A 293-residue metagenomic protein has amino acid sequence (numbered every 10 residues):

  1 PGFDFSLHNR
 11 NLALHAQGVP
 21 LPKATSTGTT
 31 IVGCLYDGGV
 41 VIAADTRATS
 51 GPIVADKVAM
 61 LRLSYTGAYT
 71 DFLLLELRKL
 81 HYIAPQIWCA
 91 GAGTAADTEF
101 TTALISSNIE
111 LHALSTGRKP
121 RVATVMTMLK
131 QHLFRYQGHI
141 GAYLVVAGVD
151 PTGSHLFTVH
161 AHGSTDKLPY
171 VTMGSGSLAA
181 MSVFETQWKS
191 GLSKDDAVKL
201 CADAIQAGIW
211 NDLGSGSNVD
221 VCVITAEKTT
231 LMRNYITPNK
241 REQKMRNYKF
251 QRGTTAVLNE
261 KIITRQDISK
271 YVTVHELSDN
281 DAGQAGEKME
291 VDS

Functional and structural regions predicted by a protein language model:
P1-S293: Long, low-complexity N-terminal extensions
